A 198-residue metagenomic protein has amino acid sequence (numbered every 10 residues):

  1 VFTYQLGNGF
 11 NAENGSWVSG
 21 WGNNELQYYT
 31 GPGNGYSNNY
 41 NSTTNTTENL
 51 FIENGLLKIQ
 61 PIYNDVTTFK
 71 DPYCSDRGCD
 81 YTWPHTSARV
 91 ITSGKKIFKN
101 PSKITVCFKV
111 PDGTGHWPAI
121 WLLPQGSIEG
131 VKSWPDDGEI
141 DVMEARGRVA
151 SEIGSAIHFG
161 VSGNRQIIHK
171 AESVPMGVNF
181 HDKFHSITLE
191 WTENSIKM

Functional and structural regions predicted by a protein language model:
V1-K197: GH16 jelly-roll
